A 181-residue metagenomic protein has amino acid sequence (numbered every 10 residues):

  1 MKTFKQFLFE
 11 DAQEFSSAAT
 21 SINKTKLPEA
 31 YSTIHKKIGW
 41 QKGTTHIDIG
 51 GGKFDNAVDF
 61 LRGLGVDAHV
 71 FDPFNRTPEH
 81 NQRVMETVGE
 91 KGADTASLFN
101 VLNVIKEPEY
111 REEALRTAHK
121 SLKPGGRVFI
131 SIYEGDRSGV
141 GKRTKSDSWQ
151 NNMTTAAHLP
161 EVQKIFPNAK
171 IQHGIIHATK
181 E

Functional and structural regions predicted by a protein language model:
M1-F9: Short acidic, low-complexity intrinsically disordered linear motifs used for protein-protein interactions
E10-G89, R127-E181: Class I (Rossmann-like) S-adenosyl-L-methionine-dependent methyltransferase catalytic domain, capturing the SAM-binding
A57, Y110-R111: Residues at alpha-helix caps and immediate loop-helix transition turns in enzyme cores, especially N- and C-cap
T87-A96, A114: Helix-adjacent hinge/juxtasegments
D94-E109: A short SAM/SAH-binding and catalytic strip from SAM-dependent methyltransferases
E112-R127: A short glycine-rich, Lys/Arg-flanked "PGG" loop and its adjoining helix->strand segment in the class I
